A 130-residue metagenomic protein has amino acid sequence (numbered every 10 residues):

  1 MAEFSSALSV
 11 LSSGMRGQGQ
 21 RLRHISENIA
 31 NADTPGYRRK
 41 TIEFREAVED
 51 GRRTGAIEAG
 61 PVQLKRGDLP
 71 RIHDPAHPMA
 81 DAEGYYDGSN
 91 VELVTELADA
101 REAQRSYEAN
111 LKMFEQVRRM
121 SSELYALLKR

Functional and structural regions predicted by a protein language model:
M1-R130: Amphipathic alpha-helical polymerization modules
